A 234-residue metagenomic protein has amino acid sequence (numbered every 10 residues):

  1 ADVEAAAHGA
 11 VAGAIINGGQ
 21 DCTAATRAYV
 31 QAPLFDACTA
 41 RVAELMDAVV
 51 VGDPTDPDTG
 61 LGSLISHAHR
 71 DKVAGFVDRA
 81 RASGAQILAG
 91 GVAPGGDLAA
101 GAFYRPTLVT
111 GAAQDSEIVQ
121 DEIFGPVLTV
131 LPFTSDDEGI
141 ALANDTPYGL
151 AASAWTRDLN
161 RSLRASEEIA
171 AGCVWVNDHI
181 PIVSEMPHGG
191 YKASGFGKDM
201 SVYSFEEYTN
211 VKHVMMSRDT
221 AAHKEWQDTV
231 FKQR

Functional and structural regions predicted by a protein language model:
A1-A113, L142, V176, H223-K224 (+1 more regions): ALDH superfamily catalytic-core signature
V50, V77, A100-R234: Conserved C-terminal structural/oligomerization subdomain of aldehyde/semialdehyde dehydrogenase
